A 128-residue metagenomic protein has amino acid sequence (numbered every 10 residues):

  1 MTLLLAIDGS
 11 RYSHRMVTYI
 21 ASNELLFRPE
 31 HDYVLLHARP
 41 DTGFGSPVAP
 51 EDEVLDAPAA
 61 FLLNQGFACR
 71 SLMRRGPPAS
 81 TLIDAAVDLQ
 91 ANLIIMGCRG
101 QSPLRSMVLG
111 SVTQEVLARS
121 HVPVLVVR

Functional and structural regions predicted by a protein language model:
M1, N92, H121: Conserved acidic residues
M1-A49, Q65-F67: Small/aliphatic-rich secondary-structure junction motif
V34-L36, R70-R74, L125: General small-molecule cofactor/ligand-binding pocket signal
H37-P40, C98-R99, R128: Short secondary-structure boundary segments
V48-A59: Short, surface-exposed alpha-helical segments at coil->helix boundaries
L63-I94: Structural beta-alpha unit
M96-A118: Glycine-rich, Arg-bearing micro-motifs that act as flexible, cationic patches
V122-R128: Short, flexible loop segments at boundaries between secondary-structure elements
